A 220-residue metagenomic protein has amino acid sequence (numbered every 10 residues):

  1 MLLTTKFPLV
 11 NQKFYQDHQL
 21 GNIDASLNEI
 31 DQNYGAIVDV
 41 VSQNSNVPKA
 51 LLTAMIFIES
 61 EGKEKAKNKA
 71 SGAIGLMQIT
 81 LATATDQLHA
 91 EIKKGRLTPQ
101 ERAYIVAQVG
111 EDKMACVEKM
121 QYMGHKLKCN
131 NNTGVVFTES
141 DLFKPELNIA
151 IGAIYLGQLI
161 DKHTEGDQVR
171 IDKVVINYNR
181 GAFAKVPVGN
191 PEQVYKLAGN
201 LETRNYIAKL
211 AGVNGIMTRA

Functional and structural regions predicted by a protein language model:
M1-H18, D24-I37, Q43-S45, T85-A220: Non-catalytic cell-wall polysaccharide-engagement segments
D39-V40, K63: Short secondary-structure capping/turn segments at boundaries of alpha-helices and beta-strands
P48-G72, A82-Q87: Secreted/periplasmic proteins that engage bacterial cell-wall peptidoglycan
A54, L76-Q78, V174-N177: Structural recognition of the beta-strand scaffold that forms the well-ordered cores of secreted hydrolase catalytic
E61-G62, I79, N130-N132: Short secondary-structure boundary micro-motifs
S71-G75, V194: Glycine-rich, phosphate-binding/catalytic loops in enzymes
I74-M77, S140: Flexible, active-site-adjacent loop/turn segments at secondary-structure boundaries
Q78-L81, K144: Generic structural "secondary-structure junction" signal
